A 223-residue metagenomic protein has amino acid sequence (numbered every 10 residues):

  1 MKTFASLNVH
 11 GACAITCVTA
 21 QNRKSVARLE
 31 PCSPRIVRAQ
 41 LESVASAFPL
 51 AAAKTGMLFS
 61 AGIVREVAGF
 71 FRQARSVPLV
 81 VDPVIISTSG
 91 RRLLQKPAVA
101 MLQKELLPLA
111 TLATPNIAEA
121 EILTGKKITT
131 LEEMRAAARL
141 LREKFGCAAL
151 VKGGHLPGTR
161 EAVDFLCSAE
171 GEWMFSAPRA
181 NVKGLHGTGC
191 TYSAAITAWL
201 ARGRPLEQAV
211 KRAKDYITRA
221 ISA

Functional and structural regions predicted by a protein language model:
M1-T88, R92: Conserved N-terminal subdomain of the carbohydrate kinase-like
N8-H10, W173, W199-R212: Phosphate-handling active-site elements
S25-P31, R91-K96, G125-T129, N181: Short glycine-enriched, charge-decorated loop/helix-capping segments at active-site entrances that position
L50-K54, V80-S87, T114-L123, V151-K152 (+1 more regions): Short beta-strands and strand-loop turn motifs
K96-E172: Conserved phosphate/ATP/ADP-binding segment of small-molecule kinases
E121-I122, V182-L206: Short, small-residue alpha-helix embedded
E172-H186: Short pre-catalytic strand/loop immediately N-terminal to key active-site residues, enriched for Gly-Thr
E207-A223: Charged C-terminal helix
